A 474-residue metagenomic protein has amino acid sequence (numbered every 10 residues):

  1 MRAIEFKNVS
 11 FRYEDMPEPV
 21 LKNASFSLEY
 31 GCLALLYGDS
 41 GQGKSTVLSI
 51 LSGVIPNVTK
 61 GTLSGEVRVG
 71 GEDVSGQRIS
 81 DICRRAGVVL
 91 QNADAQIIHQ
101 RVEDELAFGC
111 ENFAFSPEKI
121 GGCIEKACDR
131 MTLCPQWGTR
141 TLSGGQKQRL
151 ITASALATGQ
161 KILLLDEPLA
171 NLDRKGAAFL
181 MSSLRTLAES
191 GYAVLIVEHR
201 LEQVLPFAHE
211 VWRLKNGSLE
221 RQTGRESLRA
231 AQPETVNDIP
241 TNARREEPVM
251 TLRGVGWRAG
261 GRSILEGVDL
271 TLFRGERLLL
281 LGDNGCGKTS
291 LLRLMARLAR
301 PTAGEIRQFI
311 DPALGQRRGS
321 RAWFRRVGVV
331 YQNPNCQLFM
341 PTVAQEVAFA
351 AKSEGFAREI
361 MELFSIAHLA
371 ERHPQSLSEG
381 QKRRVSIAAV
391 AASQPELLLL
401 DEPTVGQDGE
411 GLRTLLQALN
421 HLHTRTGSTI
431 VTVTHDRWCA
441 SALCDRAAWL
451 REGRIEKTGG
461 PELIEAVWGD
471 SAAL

Functional and structural regions predicted by a protein language model:
S52, A296: Helix-to-loop junction immediately C-terminal to a conserved catalytic motif
E66-D81, E305-A322: ABC ATPase NBD Q-loop/coupling interface
E118-P135, G355-A370: Conserved ABC ATPase "signature" region
G138-L142, Q146, H373-L377, Q381: Conserved ABC ATPase signature
L163-D166, L398-D401: Catalytic Walker B motif of ABC-type/P-loop ATPase nucleotide-binding domains
D173, D408: ABC-family nucleotide-binding domains
E198-H199, T434-H435: H-loop/switch region of ABC-family ATPase nucleotide-binding domains
